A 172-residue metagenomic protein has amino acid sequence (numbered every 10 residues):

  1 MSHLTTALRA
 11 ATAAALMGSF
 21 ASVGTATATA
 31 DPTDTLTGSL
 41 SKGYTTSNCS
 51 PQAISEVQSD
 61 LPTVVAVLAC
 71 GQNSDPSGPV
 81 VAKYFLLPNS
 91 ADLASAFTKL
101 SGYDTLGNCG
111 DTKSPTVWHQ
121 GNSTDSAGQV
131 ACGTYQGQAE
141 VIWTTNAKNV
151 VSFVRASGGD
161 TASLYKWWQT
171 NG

Functional and structural regions predicted by a protein language model:
M1-A30: Secretory targeting and sorting signals
A28-A66, W168: N-terminal "mature-domain start" segment
Q52-E56, K99-W143, W168-Q169: Short Gly/Thr-rich strand-loop-strand
L61-G78: Short aromatic-glycine-(Arg/Gly/Cys) micro-motifs in beta-strand/loop hairpins
C70-D75, T134-Y135, W143-A147: Active-site beta-strand termini and strand-to-loop segments that position acidic
P76-A96, V151-R155: A short acidic-to-branched-hydrophobic micro-motif
I142, K148-G158: Short, well-ordered beta-strand elements
G159-G172: Surface-exposed amphipathic alpha-helical segments
